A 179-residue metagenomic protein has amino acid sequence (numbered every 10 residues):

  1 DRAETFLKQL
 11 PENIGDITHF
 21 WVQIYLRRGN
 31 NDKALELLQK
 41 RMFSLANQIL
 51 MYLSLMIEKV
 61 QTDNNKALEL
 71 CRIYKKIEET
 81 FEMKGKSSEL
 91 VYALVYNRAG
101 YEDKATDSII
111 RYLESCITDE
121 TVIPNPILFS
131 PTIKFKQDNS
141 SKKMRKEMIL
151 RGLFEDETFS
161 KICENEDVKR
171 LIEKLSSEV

Functional and structural regions predicted by a protein language model:
D1-L50: Solenoidal tandem-repeat scaffolds enriched in leucines and small polar residues
L35, A46-R170, K174-V179: Alpha-helical protein-protein interaction modules
